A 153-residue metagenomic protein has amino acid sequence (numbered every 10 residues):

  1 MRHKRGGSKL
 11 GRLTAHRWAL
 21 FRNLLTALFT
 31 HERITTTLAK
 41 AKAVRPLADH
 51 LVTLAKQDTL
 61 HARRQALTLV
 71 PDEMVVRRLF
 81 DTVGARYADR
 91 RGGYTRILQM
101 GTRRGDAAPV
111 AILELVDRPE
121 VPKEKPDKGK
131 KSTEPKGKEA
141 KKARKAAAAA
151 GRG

Functional and structural regions predicted by a protein language model:
M1-G153: Structured, basic alpha/beta domains of bacterial-type, RNA-associated proteins
